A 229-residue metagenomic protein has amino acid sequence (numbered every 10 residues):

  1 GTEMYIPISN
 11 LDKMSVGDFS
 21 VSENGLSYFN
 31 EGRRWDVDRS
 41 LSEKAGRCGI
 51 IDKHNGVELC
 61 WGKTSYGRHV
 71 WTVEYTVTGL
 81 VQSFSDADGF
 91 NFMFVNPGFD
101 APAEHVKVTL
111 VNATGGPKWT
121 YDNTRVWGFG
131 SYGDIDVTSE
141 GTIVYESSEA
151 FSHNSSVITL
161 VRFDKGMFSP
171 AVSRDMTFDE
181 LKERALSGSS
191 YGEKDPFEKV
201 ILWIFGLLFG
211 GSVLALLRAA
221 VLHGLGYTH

Functional and structural regions predicted by a protein language model:
G1-L214: Lumenal/extracellular ectodomains and adaptor appendage modules of the eukaryotic vesicle/secretory system
A215-H229: Solvent-exposed, low-complexity, intrinsically disordered, charge-rich segments adjacent to transmembrane helices
